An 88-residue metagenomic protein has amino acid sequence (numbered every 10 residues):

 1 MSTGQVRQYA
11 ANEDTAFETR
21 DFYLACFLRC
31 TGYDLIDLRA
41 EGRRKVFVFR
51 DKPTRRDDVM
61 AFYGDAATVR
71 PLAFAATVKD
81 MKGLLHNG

Functional and structural regions predicted by a protein language model:
M1-T31, I36: Short, charged/polar N-terminal "headpieces" of proteins
Y33-L38, F47-R50: Canonical SH2 domain fold
R43-G88: Long, continuous compositionally biased terminal/linker segments
